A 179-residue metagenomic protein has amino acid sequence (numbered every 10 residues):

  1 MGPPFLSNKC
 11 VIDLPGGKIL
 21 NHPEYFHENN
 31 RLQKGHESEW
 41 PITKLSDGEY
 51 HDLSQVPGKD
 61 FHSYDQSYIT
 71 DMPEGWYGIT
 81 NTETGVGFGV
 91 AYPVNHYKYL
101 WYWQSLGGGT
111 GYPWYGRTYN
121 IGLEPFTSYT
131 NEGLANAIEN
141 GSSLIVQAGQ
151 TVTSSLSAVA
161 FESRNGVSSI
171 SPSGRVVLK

Functional and structural regions predicted by a protein language model:
M1-V94: Active-site/ligand-binding surface loops and adjacent short beta/alpha elements that line catalytic pockets across
L20, H27, L144-E162: Short Pro-Gly-centered flexible turn/kink motifs
K59-H62, W103, L156-E162: Transition-metal
W76, G122, T153-S157: Beta-strand secondary-structure signal
G78-S128: Glycine-rich active-site loops that engage anionic ligands at enzyme catalytic sites
G111, G141-V146: Beta-strand-rich interaction surfaces with strong enrichment in secreted/lumenal proteins
T130-E139: Short, structured beta-strand/loop micro-motifs enriched in basic residues and often containing a Trp
S163-K179: Terminal connector regions
